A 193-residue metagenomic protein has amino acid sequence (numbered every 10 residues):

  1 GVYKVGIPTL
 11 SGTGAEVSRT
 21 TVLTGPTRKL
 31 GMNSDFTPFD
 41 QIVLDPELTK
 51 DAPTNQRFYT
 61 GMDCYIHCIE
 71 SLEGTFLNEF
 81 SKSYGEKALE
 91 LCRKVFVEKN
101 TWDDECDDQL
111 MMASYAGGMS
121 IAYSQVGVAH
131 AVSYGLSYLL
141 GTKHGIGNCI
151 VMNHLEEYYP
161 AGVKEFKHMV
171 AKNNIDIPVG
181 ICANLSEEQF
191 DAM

Functional and structural regions predicted by a protein language model:
G1-L23: Small-residue-rich beta-alpha loop regions that form the catalytic core of phosphotransfer and lipid-active enzymes
T9-G12, L48, N153-E156: Acidic, glycine-rich active-site loops and adjacent beta-strand->loop/helix elements that engage anionic groups
G12, G118-K143, N148: Glycine-rich phosphate/pyrophosphate-binding beta-alpha loops
T20-Y123: Carboxylate- and glycine-rich phosphate/diphosphate-binding segment that chelates Mg2+/Mn2+
H67, S71, Y134, N153-H154: Short, residue-level hotspots on alpha-helical faces of the histone-fold and other alpha-helical interaction modules
L89, D107, M111-S114, A129 (+3 more regions): A general structural signal for well-ordered alpha-helical packing
Y138-M193: Gly/Pro-rich interdomain helix-loop hinge
